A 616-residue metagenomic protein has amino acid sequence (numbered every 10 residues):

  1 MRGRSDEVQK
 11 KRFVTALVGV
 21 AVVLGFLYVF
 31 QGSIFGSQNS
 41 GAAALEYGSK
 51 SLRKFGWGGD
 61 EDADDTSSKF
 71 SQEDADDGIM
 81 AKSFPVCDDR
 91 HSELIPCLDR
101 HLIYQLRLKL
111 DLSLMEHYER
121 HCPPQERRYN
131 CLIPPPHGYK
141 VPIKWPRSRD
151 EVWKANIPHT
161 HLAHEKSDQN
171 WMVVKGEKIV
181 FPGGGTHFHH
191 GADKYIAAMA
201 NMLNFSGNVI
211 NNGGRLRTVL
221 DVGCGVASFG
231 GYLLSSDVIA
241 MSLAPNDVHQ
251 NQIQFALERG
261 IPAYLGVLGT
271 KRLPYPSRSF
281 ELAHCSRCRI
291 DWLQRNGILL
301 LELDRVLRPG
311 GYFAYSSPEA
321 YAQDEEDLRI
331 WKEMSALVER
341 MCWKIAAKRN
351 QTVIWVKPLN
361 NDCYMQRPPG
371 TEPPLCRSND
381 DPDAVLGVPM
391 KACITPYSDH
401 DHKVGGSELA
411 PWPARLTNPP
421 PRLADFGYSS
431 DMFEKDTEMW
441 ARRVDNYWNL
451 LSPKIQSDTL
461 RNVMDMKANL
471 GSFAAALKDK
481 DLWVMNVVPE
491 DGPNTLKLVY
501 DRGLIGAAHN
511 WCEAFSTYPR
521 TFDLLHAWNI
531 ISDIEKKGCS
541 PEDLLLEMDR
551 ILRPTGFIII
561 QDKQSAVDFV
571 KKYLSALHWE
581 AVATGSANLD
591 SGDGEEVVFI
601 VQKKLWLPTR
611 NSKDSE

Functional and structural regions predicted by a protein language model:
R2-G214, D324, S335-A336, R340-N462 (+3 more regions): Intrinsically disordered, low-complexity glycine/charged-rich regulatory or linker segments that flank or connect
G19, R278-R287, A314, R520-N529 (+1 more regions): Short SAM/SAH-binding signature in class I
G213-G231, M241, S457-K478, M485: Conserved class I S-adenosyl-L-methionine
I239-P245, L265, W483-V488: Conserved SAM-binding motif I beta-strand of class I
T270-A283, L293-Q294, I298, Y500-R502 (+2 more regions): A short acidic, Gly/Pro-enriched loop at the edge of an enzyme's catalytic core that lines a small-molecule cofactor
P276, R295-G310, R520, K537-T555 (+1 more regions): A short glycine-rich, Lys/Arg-flanked "PGG" loop and its adjoining helix->strand segment in the class I
L307-E319, P554-K563: Conserved beta-strand signature within the Rossmann-like core of class I S-adenosyl-L-methionine
D324-M341, S565-H578: Short alpha-helix
